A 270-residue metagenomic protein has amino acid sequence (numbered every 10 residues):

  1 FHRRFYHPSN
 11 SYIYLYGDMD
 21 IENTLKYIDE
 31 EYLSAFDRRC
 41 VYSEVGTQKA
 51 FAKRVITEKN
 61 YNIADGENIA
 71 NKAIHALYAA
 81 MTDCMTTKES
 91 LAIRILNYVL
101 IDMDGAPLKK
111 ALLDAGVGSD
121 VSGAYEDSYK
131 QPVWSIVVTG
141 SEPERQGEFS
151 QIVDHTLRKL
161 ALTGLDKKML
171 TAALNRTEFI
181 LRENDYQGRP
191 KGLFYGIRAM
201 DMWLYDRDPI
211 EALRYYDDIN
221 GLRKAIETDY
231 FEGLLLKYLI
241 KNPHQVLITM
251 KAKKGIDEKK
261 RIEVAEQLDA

Functional and structural regions predicted by a protein language model:
F1-K49, N68-T86, Y98, D104-A270: Charge-rich, well-structured scaffold segments of protease-associated domains
R54-A64, L181-D185: Short, low-order "capping/linker" segments at domain edges
